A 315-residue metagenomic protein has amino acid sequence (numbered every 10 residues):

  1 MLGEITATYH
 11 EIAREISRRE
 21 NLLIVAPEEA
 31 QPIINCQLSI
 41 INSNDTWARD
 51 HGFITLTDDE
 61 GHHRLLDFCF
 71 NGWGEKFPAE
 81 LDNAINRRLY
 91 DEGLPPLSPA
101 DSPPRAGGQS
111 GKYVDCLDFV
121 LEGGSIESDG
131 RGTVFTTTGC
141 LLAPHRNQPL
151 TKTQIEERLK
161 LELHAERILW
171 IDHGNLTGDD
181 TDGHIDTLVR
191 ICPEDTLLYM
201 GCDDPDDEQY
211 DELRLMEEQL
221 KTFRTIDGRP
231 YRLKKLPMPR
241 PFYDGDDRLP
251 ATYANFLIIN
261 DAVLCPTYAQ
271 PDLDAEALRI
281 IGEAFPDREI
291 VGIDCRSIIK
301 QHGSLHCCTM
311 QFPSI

Functional and structural regions predicted by a protein language model:
M1-D101, G111-I315: The feature marks the mature, well-folded catalytic cores of soluble enzymes
